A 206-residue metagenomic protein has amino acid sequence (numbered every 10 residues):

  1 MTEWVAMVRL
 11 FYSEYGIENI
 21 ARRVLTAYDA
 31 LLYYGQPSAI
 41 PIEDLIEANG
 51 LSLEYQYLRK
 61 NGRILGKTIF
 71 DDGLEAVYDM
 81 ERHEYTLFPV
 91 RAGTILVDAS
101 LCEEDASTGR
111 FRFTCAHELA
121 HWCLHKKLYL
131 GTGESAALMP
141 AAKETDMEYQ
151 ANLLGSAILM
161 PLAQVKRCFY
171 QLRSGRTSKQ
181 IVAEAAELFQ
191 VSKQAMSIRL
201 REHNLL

Functional and structural regions predicted by a protein language model:
M1-L206: Active-site hotspot residues in diverse enzymes, especially metal/ion-binding acidic/histidine motifs
